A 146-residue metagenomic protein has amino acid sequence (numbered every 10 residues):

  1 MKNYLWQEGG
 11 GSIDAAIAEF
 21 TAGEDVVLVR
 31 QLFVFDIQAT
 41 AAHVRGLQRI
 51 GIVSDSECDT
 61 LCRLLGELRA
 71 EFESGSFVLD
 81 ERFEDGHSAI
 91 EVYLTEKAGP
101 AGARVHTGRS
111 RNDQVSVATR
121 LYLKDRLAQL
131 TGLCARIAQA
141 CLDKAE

Functional and structural regions predicted by a protein language model:
M1-E146: A helix-coil-helix interface module used to build multimeric assemblies and to scaffold catalytic/cofactor sites
